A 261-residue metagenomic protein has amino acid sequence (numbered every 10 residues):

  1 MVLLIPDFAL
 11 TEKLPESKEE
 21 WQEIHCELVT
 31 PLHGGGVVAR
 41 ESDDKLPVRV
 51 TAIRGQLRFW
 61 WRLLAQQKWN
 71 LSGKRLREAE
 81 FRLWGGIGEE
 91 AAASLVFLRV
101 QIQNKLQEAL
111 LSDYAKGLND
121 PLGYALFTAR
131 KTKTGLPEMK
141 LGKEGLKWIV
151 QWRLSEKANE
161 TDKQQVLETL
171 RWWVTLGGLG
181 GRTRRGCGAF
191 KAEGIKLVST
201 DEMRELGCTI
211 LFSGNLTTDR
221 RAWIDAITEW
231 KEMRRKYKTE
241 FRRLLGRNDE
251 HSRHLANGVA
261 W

Functional and structural regions predicted by a protein language model:
M1-W261: Basic, Gly/Ser/Thr-rich N-terminal segments that form RNA-phosphate-binding interfaces in CRISPR RAMP
